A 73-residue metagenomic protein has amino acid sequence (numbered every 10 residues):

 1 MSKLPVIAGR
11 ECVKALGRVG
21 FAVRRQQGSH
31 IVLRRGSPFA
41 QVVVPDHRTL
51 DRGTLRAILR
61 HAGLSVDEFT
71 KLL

Functional and structural regions predicted by a protein language model:
M1-L73: Basic nucleic-acid-binding interfaces
